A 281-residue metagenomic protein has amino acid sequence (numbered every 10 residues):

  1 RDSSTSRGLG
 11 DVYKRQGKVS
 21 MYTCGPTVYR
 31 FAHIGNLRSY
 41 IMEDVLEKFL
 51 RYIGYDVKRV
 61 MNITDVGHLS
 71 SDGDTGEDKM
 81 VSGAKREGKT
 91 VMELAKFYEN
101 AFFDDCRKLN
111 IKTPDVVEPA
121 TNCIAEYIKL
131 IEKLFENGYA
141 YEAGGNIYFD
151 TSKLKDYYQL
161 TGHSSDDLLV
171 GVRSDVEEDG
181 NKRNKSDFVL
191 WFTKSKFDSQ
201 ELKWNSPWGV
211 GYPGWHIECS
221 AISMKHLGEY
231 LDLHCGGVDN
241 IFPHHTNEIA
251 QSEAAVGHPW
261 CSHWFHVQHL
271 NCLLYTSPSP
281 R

Functional and structural regions predicted by a protein language model:
R1, D11-Y29, D44, F103-D104 (+1 more regions): Alpha-helical recognition segments enriched in aromatics with Gly/Pro capping that present substrate-recognition
T5, I53, V256-G257: Extracytoplasmic/secreted proteins and extracellular or luminal domains
S6, H33, N62, L134 (+1 more regions): Residue-level signal for inorganic ion chemistry
K14-N110: N-terminal, positively charged nucleic-acid-binding surface of large information/translation enzymes
L37, E93-K96, E118-T121, V210-P213 (+1 more regions): Residue-level marker of alpha-helix boundaries and capping positions
G54-V57, K108-D115, A140-Y141, Y230-L231: Surface-exposed helix-capping loop/turn segments at secondary-structure junctions
V60-G67, A95-F102, K112-Y127, G145-L154: Short, glycine/charge-rich beta-strand/loop segments that flank catalytic centers and engage negatively charged groups
S279-R281: Hydrophobic heptad-repeat coiled-coil signature
